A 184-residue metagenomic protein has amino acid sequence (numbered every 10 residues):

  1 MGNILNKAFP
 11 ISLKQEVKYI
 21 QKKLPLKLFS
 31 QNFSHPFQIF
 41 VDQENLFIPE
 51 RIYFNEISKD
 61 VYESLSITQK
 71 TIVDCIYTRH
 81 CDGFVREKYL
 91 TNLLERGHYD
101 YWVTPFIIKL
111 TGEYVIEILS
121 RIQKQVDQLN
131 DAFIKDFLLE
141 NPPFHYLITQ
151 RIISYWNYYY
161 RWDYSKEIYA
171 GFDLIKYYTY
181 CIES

Functional and structural regions predicted by a protein language model:
M1-Y89, G97, L129-D131, K135-S184: Extended repeat-based scaffolds of very large eukaryotic assembly and lipid-transport proteins
I72-C75, T104-I108: Buried hydrophobic core positions in alpha-solenoid tandem helical repeats
T78-C81, T111-E117: Short coil turns that connect the paired helices of HEAT/ARM alpha-solenoid repeats
Y89-N92, I118-Q123: Conserved hydrophobic register position within alpha-solenoid helical repeats
L90, L94, I107-I108: Amphipathic alpha-helical segments within well-ordered protein domains
T104-P105, T111, I122-V126: Helix-rich alpha-solenoid scaffolding regions
I116-R121, K135-F137: Boundary/linker segments of alpha-helical solenoid repeat arrays
